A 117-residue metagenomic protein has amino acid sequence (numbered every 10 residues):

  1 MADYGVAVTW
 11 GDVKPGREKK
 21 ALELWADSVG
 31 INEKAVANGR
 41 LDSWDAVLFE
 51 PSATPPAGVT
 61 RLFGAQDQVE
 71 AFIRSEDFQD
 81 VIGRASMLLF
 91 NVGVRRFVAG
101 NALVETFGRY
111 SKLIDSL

Functional and structural regions predicted by a protein language model:
M1-P56, G64-R74, R96-L117: Short S/T/G/P-rich N-terminal loop/turn motif that feeds into the first structured element of a domain
P56-G58, L88: Residues that flank catalytic or metal-binding motifs in active/ligand-binding sites
D80-V98: Conserved short beta-strand edge segments in small beta-sheet-based binding/regulatory domains
